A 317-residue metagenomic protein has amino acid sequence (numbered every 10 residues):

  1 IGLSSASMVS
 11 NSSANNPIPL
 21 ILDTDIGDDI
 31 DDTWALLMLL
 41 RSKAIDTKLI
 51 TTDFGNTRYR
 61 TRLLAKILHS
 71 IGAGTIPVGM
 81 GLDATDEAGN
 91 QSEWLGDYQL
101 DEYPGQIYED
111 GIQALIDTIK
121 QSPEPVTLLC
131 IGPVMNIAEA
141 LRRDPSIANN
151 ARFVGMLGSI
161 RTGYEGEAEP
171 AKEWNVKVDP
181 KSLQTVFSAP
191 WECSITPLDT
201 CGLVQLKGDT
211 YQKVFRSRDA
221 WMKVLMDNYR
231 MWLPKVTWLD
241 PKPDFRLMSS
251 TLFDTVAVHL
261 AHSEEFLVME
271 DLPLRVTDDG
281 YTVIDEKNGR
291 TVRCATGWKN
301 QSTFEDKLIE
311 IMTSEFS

Functional and structural regions predicted by a protein language model:
G2-S317: N-terminal acidic, glycine/proline-rich low-complexity segments
